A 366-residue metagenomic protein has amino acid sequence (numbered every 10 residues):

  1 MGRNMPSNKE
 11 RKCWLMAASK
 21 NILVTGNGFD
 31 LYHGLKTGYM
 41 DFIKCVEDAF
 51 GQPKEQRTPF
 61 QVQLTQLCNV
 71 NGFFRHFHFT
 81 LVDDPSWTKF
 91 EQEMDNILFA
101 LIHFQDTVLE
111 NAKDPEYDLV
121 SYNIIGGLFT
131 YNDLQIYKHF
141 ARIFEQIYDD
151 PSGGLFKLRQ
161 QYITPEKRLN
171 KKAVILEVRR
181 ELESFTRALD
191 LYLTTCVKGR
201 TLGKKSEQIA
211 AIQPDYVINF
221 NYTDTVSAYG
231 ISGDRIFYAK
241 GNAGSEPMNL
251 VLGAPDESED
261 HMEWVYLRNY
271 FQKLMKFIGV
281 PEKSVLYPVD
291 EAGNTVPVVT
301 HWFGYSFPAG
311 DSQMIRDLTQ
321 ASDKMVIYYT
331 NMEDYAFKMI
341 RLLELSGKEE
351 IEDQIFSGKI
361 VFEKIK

Functional and structural regions predicted by a protein language model:
G2-H33, Y39-F42, A49, P53-L67 (+1 more regions): SIR2/sirtuin-family catalytic core signature
F29-D30, Y39-F42, V46, G154 (+5 more regions): Aromatic-enriched hydrophobic runs in primary sequence
V46, F50, I209, V226-G230 (+1 more regions): Hydrophobic, Leu/Ile/Phe/Ala-enriched alpha-helical segments that form helix-helix packing faces
Q61-F277: Extended, H/D-rich, highly charged conserved domains that either
